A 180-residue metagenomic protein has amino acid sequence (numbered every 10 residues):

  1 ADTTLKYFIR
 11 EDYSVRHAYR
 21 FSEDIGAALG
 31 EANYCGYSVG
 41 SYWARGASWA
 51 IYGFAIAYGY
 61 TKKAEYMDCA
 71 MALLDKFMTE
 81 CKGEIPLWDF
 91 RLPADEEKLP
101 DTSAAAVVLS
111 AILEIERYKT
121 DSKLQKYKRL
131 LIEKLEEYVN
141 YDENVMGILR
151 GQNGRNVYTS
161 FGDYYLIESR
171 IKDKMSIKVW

Functional and structural regions predicted by a protein language model:
A1-W180: Glycan-recognition and catalytic cores of secretory/periplasmic carbohydrate-active enzymes
